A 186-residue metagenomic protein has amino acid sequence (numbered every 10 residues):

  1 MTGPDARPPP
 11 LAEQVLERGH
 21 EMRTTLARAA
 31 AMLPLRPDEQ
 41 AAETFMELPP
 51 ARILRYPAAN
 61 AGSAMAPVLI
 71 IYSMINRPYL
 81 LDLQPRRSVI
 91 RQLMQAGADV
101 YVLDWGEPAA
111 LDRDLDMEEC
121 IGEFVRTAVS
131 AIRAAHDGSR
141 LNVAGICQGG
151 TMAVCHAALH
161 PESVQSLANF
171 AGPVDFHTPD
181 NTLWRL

Functional and structural regions predicted by a protein language model:
M1-L186: N-terminal cap/leader regions of alpha/beta-hydrolase-fold enzymes, predominantly small-molecule hydrolases
